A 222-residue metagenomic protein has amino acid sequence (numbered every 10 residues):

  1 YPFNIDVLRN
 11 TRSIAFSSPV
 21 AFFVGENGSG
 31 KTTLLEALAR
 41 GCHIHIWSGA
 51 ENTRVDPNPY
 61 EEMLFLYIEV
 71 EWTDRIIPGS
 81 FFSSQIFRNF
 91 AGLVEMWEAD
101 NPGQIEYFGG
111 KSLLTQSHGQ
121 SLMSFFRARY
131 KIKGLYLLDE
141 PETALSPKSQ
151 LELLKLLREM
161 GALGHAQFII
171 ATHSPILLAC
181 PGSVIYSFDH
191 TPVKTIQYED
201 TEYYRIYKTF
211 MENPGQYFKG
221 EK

Functional and structural regions predicted by a protein language model:
Y1-R12, S17: N-terminal pre-Walker A segment at the start of P-loop NTPase domains
V20-F22, T32-A99: ABC ATPase nucleotide-binding domain signature region
A21-V24, L137: Short hydrophobic/aromatic beta-strand immediately N-terminal to the Walker A/P-loop
N27-K31: Walker A (P-loop) phosphate-binding loop of P-loop NTPases
A91-Q116: Conserved P-loop NTPase mechanochemical-coupling segment
F108, S112, Q116-E140, K148-L163: GG-anchored amphipathic helix commonly corresponding to the ABC/SMC/Rad50 NBD signature/C-loop
K148-I169, H173-K222: C-terminal lobe/lid and adjacent interdomain/linker elements of RecA-like ASCE P-loop ATPase modules
